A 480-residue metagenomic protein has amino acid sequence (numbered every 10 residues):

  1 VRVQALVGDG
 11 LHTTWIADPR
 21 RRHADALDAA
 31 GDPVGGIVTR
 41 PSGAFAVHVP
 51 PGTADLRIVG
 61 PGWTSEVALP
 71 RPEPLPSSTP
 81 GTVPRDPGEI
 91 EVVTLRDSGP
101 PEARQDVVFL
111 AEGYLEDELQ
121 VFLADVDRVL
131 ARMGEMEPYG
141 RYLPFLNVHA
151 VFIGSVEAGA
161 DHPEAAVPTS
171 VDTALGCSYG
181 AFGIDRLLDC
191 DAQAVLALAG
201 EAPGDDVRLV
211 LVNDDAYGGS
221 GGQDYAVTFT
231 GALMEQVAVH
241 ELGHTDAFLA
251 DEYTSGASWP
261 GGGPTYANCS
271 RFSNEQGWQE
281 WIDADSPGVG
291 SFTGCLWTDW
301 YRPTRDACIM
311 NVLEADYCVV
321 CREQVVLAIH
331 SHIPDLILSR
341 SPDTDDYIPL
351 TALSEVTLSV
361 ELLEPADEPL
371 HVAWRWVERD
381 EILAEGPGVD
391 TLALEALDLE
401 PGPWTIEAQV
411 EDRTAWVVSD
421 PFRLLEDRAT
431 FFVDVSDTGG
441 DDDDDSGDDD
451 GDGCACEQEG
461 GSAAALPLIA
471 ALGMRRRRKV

Functional and structural regions predicted by a protein language model:
R2-A24, P33-V34, G43, P72-L198 (+2 more regions): Propeptide-to-catalytic entry region of secreted or membrane-anchored zinc metalloproteases
A29-V49: Ligand-binding face of N-terminal immunoglobulin V-set domains in extracellular IgSF glycoproteins
L119-F122, G218-V239: Short pre-active-site segment immediately N-terminal to the catalytic Zn-binding motif
E235-E252: Active-site recognition of the HExxH zinc-binding catalytic motif
Y253-L392, W404-A429: Replace "(M1/M4/M9/M12/WLM)" with "(e.g., M1/M4/M8/M9/M12/M26/WLM)" and add "not limited to" to clarify scope
T438-D452: Long, acidic low-complexity intrinsically disordered regions
C454-A464: Juxtamembrane/start-of-transmembrane alpha-helix segments at the extracytoplasmic/lumenal side of membrane anchors
S462-R478: A cross-kingdom C-terminal cell-surface attachment/processing module
